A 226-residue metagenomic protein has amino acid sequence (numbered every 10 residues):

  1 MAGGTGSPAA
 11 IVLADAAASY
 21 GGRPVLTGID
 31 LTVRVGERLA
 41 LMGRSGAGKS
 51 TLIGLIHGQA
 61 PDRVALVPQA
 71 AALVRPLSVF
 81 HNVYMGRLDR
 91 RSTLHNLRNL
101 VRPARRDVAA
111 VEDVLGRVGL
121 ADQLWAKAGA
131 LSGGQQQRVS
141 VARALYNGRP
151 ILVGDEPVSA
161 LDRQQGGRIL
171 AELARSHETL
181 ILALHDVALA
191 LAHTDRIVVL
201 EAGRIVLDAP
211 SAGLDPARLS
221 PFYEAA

Functional and structural regions predicted by a protein language model:
I11, L26-G28: Conserved structural motif at the start of ABC-family nucleotide-binding domains
N96-Q123: Conserved ABC ATPase "signature" region
K127-L131, Q135: Conserved ABC ATPase signature
V141: Hydrophobic anchor residue at the start of the ABC signature
L152-D155: Catalytic Walker B motif of ABC-type/P-loop ATPase nucleotide-binding domains
L184-H185: H-loop/switch region of ABC-family ATPase nucleotide-binding domains
